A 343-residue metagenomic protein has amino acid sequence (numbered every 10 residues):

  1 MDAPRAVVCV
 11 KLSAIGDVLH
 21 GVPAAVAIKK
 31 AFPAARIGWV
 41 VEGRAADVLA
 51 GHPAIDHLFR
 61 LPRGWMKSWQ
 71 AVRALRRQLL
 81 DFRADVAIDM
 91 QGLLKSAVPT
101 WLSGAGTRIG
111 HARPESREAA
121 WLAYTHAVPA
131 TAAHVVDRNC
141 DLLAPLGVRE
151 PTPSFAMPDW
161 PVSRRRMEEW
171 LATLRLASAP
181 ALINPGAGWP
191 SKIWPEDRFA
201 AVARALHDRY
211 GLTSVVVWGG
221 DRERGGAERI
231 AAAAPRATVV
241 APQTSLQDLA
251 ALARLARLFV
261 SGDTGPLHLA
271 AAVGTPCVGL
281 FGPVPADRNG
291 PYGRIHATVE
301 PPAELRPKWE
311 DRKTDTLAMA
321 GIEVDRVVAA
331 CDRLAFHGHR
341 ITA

Functional and structural regions predicted by a protein language model:
M1-A343: Catalytic machinery of carbohydrate-active enzymes, primarily nucleotide-sugar-dependent glycosyltransferases
